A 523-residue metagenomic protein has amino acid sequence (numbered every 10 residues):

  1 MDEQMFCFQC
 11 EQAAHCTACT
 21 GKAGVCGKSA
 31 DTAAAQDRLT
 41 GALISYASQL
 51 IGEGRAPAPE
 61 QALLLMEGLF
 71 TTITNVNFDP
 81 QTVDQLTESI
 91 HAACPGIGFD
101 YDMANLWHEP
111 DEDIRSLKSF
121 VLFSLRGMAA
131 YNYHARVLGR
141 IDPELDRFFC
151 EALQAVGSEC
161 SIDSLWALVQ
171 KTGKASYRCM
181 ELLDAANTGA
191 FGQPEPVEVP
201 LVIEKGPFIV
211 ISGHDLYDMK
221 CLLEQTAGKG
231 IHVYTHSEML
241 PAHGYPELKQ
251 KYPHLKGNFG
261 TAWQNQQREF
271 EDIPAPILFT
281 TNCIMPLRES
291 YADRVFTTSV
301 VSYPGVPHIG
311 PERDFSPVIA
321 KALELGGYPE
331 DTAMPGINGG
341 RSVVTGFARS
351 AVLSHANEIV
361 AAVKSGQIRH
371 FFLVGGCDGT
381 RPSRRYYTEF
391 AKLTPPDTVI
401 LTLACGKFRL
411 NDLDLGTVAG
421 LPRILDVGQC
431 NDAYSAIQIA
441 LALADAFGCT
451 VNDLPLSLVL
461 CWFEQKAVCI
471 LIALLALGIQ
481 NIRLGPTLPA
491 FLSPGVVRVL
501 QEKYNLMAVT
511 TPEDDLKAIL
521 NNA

Functional and structural regions predicted by a protein language model:
D2-D37, I44-S45, R55, K171-A523: Anaerobic metallocofactor- and corrinoid-dependent redox/one-carbon enzyme cores, especially those from methanogenesis
T40, I44-A190: Electropositive, gly/pro-rich neighborhoods at or near active sites that engage anionic ligands
